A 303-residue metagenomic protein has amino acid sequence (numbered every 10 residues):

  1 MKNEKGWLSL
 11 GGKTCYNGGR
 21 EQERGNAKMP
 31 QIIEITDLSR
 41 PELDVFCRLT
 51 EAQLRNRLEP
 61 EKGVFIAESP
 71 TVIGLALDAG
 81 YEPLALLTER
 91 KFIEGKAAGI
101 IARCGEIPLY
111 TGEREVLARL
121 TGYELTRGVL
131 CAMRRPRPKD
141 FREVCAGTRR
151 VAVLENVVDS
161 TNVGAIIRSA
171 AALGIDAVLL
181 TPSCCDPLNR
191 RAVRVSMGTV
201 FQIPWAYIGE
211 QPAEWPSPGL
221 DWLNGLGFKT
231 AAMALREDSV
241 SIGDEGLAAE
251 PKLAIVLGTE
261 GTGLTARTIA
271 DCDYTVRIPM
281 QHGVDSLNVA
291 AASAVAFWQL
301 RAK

Functional and structural regions predicted by a protein language model:
Y16, K28-E94, C184: Boundary-proximal intrinsically disordered activation/regulatory segments immediately upstream of a helical core
P30, L109-T111, P136-D238: RNA substrate-binding interface of SAM-dependent RNA methyltransferases
G95-E106, T268: Short, aromatic/basic amphipathic alpha-helical patches
G105-G122: A glycine-rich helix N-cap at a beta->alpha junction
C131, A171-L173, P187-F201, A266-K303: Structured adenosyl-cofactor binding patch, chiefly the S-adenosyl-L-methionine
A231-V284: Active-site/ligand-binding-proximal alpha/beta "capping" segment
